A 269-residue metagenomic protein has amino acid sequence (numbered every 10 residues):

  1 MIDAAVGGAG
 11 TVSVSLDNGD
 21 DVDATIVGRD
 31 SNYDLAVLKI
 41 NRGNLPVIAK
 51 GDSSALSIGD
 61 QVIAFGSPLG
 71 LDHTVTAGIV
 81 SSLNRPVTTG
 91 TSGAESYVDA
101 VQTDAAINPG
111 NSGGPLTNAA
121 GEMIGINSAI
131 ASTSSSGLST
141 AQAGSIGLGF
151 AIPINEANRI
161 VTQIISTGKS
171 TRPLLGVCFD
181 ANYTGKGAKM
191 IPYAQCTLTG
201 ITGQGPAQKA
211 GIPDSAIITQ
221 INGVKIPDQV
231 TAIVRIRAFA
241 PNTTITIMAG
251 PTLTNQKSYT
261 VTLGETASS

Functional and structural regions predicted by a protein language model:
M1-G185, I233, E265-S269: Serine-dependent protease modules
D3-G7, A143, Q220-M248: PDZ domains, with a preference for the canonical peptide-binding region formed by the helix
V12, K189, I245-I247: Short polybasic amphipathic segments
D21, T244, Q256-S258: Intrinsic-disorder/low-complexity, polar/charged segments enriched in Ser/Thr/Lys/Arg/Asp/Glu/Gln
N44, R159, Q163-Q220, V224-R235 (+1 more regions): PDZ/PDZ-like groove recognition
D60, E122, S215-I217, N222 (+1 more regions): Structural motif
G114-L116, T246-A249: Cytosolic beta-strand hydrophobic patch enriched in CBS
